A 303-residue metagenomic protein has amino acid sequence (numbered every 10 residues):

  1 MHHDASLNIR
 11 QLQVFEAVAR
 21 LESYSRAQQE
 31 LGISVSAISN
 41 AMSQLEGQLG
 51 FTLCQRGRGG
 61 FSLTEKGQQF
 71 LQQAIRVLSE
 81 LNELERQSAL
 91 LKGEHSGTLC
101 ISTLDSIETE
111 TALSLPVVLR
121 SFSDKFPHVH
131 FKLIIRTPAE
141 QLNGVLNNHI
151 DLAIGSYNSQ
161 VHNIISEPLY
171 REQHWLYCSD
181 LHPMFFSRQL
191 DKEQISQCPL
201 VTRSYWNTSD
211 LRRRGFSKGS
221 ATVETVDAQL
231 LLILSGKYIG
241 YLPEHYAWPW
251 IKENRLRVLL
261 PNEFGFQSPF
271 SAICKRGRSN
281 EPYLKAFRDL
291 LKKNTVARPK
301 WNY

Functional and structural regions predicted by a protein language model:
V18-G32: Short helix-boundary/capping micro-motifs
S34, A41-Q44: Residues within the DNA-recognition helix of helix-turn-helix
E46-K66: A short LG(V/I)-centered, amphipathic sequence patch enriched for acidic residue(s) preceding the LG motif
R58-F61, Q68, S79-S102, D124 (+2 more regions): Short helix-loop hinge/linker segments at domain boundaries
T98-V161: Central regulatory/effector-binding core of bacterial HTH transcription factors
S166-K237, L242, Y246-G265, K293-Y303: C-terminal regulatory
Y177-P183, P269-N280: A bilobed periplasmic-binding-protein/Venus flytrap-type ligand-binding module shared by bacterial periplasmic
